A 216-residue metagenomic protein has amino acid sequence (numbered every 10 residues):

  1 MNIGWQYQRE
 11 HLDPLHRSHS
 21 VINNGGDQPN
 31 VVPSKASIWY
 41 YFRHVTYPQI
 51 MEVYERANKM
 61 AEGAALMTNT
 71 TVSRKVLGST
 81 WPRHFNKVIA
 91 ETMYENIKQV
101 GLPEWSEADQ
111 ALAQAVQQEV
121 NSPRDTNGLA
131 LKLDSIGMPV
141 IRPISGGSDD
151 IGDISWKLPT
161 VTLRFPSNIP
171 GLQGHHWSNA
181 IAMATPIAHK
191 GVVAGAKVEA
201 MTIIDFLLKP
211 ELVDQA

Functional and structural regions predicted by a protein language model:
M1-Q110, Q114-E119: Midchain, well-structured core segments that form catalytic/ion-binding scaffolds
N2-Q6, A200-L208: Short glycine/serine- and small hydrophobic-enriched flexible loop segments
P29, I50, Y54, P82 (+6 more regions): Generic structural signal for well-ordered, non-membrane alpha-helical segments in soluble metabolic enzymes
H44, L207-P210: Residues at alpha-helix boundaries and short interhelical turns
R74, L212-A216: Short, glycine/acidic-rich hinge or "gate" loops at secondary-structure transitions that mediate conformational
M93, I154, E199: Hydrophobic, well-ordered secondary-structure elements that form the walls of internal hydrophobic environments
Q110-A196, F206, D214: Zn-dependent metallopeptidase/amidohydrolase metal-coordination segment
